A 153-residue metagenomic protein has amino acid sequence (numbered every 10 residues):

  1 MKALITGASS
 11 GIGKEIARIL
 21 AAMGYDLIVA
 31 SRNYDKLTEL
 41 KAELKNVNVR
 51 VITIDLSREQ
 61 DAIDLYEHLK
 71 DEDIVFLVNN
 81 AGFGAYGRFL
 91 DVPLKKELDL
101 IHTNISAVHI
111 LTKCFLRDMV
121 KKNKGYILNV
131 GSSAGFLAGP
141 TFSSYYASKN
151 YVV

Functional and structural regions predicted by a protein language model:
S9-S10: Conserved glycine-rich cofactor-binding loop
M23-E39: Conserved glycine-rich Rossmann-like NAD(P)H-binding loop of the short-chain dehydrogenase/reductase
Y34, T53-D64, L94: The beta1-alpha1 cofactor-binding region of Rossmann-like NAD(H)/NADP(H)-dependent oxidoreductases
N80-A85: Conserved NAD(P)H cofactor-binding loop of Rossmann-fold oxidoreductase domains
R88-F89, K96-I101: Substrate-binding pocket helix/loop in short-chain dehydrogenase/reductase
T112-K113: A short, exposed helix-loop element centered on a Lys and neighboring polar residues
S132: Residue(s) in the substrate-gating loop at a strand-loop-helix junction that position the organic substrate next
